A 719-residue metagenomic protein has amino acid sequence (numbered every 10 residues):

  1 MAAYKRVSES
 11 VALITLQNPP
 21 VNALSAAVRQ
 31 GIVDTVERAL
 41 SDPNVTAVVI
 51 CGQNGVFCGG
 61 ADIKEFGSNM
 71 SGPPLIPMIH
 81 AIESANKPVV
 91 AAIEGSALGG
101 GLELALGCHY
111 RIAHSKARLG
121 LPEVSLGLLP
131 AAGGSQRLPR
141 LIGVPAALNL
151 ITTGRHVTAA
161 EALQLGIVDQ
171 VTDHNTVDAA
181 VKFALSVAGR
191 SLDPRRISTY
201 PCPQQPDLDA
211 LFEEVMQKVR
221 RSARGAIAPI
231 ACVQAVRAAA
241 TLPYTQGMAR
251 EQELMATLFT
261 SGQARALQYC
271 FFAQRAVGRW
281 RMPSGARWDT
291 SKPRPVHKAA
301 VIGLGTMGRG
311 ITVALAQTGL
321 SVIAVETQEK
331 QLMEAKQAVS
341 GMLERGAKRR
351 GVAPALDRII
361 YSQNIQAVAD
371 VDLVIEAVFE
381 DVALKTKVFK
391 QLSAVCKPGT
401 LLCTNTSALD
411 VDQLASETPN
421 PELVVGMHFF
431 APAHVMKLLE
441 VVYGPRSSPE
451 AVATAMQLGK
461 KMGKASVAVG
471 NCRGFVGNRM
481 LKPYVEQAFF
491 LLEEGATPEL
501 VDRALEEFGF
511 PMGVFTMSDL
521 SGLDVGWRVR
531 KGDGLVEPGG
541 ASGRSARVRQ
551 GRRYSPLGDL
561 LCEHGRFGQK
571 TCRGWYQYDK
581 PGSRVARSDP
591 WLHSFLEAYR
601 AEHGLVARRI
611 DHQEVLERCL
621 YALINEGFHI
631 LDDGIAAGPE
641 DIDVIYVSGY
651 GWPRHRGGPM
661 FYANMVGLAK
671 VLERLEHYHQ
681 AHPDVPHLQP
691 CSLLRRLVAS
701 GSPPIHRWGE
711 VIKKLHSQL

Functional and structural regions predicted by a protein language model:
M1-Q53, P77-H80: Conserved CoA-thioester-binding segment of acyl-CoA-metabolizing enzymes
Q17, N69-P74, A85, A97 (+4 more regions): N-terminal glycine-rich phosphate-binding loop for ADP-containing cofactors
C51-A81, A97, S125-L128: Glycine- (often His-adjacent) and acidic-residue-rich active-site loop that binds/positions the CoA thioester
A91, G95-G101: Gly/Ser-rich catalytic serine loop of serine hydrolases
